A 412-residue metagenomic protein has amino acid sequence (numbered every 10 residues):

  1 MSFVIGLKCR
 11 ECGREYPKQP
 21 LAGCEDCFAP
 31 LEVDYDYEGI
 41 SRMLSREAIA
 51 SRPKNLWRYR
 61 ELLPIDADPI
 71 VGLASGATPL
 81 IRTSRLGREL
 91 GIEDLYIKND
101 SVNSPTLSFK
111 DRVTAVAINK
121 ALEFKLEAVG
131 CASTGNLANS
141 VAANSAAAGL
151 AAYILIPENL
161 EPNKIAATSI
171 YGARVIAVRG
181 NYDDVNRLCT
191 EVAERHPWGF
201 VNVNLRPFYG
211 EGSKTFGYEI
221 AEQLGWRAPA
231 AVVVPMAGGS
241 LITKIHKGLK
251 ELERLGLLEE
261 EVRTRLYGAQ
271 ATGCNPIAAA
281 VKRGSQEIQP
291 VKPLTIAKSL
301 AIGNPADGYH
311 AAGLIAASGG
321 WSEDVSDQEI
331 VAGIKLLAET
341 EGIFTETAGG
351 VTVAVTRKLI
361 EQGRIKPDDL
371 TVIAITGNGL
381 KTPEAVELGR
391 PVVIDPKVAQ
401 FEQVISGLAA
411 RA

Functional and structural regions predicted by a protein language model:
M1-A412: PLP-dependent amino-acid enzyme catalytic core
